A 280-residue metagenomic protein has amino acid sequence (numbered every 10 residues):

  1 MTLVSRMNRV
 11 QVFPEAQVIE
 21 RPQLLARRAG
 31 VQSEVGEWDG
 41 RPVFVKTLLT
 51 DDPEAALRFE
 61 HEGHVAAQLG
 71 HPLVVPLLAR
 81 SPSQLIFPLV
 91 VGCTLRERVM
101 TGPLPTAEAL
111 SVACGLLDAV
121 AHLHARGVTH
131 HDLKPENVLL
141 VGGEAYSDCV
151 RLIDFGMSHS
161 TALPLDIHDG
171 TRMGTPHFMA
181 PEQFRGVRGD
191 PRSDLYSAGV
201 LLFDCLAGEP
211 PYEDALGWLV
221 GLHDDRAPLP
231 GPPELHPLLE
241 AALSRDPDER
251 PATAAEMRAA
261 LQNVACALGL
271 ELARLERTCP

Functional and structural regions predicted by a protein language model:
L49-Q68: AlphaC helix of the eukaryotic protein kinase fold
G70-L78: Conserved HxN/HPN-centered segment at the entrance to the catalytic loop of eukaryotic protein kinase-like domains
P82-T94, R98: Conserved short submotifs of the Hanks-type protein kinase catalytic core that shape the nucleotide-binding pocket
V112-A113: Activation segment signature within eukaryotic-like protein kinase domains
L116-V128: Protein kinase catalytic-loop region centered on the HRD/HxD motif
H168-E182: Conserved activation segment of eukaryotic-like protein kinases, specifically the C-terminal portion of the activation
D194: Conserved catalytic-loop aspartate of Hanks-type protein kinases
